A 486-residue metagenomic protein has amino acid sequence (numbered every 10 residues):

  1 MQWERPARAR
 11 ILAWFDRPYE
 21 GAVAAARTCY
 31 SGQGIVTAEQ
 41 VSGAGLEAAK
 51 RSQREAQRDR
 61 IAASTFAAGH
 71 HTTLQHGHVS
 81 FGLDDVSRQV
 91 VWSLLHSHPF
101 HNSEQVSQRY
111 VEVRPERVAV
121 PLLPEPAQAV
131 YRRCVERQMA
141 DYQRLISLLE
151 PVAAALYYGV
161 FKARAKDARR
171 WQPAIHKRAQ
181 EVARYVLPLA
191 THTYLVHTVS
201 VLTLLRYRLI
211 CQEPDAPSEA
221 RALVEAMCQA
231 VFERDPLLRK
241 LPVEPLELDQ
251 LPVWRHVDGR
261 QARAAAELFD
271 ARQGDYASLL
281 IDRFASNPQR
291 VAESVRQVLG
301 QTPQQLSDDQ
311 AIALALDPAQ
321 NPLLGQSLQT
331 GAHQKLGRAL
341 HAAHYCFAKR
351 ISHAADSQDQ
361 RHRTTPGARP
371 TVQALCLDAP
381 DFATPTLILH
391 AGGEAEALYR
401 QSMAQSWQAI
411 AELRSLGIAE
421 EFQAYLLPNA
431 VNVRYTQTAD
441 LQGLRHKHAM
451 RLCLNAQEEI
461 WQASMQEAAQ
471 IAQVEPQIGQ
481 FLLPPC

Functional and structural regions predicted by a protein language model:
M1-C486: A conserved ligand/cofactor-binding region detector
